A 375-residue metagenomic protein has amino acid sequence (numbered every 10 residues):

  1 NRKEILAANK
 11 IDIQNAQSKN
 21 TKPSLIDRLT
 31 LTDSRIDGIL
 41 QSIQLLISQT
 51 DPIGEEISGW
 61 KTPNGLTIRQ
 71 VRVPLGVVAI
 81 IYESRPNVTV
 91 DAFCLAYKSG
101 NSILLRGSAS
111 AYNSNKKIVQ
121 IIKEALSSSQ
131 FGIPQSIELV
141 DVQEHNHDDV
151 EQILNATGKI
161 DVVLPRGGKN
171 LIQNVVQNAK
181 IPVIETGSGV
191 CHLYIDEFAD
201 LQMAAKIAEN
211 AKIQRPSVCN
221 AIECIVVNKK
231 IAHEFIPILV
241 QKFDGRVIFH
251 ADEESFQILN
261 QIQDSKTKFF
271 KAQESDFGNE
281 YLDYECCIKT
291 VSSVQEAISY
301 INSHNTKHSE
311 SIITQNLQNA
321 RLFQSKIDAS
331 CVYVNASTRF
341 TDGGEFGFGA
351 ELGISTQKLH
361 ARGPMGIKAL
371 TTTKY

Functional and structural regions predicted by a protein language model:
N1, A8, D12-K19, L46-T50 (+12 more regions): Change "in soluble alpha/beta enzymes" to "in soluble alpha/beta proteins
N1, E83-I103, I121, L171-Y281 (+1 more regions): ALDH superfamily catalytic-core signature
N1-Q70: N-terminal Rossmann-like NAD(P)+-binding subdomain of aldehyde/semialdehyde dehydrogenases
P23, V73-P74, A156-T157, T186-S188 (+3 more regions): Short glycine-enriched loop/turn motifs at secondary-structure junctions
L29, C224, G366: Localized chelating/binding microdomains that coordinate divalent metal ions or stabilize phosphate-bearing
S48, I57-Q202: Rossmann-like NAD(P) dinucleotide-binding subdomain of oxidoreductase/dehydrogenase enzymes
K271-Y375: Conserved C-terminal structural/oligomerization subdomain of aldehyde/semialdehyde dehydrogenase
